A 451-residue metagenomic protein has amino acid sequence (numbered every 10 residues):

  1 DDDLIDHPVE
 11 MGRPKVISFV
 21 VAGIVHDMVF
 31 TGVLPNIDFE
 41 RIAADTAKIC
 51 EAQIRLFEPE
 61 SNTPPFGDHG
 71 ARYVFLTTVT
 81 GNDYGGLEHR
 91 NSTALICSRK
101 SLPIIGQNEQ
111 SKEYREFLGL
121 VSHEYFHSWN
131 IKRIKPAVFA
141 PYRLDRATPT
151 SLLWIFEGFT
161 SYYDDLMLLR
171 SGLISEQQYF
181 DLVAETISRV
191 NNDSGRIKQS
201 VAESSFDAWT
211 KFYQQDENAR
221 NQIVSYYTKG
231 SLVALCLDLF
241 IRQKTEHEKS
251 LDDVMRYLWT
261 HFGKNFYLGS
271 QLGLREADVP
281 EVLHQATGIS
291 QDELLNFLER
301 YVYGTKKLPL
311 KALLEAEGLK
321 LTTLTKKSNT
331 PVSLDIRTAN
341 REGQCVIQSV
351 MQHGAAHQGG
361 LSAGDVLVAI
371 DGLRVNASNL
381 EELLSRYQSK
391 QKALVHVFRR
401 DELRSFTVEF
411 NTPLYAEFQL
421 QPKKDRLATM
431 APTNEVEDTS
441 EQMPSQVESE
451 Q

Functional and structural regions predicted by a protein language model:
D1-F19, K48-E51: Intrinsically disordered, low-complexity linkers and stems that provide flexible hinges in membrane-associated
S18-L153: Juxtacatalytic substrate-recognition/specificity segment
P35, F39-A47, Q110-G119, P149 (+7 more regions): Solvent-exposed, acidic/flexible segments
R55-H69, K135-A137, R170-E176, R242-K249 (+2 more regions): Surface-exposed helix-capping loop/turn segments at secondary-structure junctions
T93-K100, R133-I134, D145-R196: Post-HExxH zinc-binding segment in Zn-dependent metallohydrolases
D164-D165, I174-Q451: C-terminal recognition in membrane/secretory proteostasis and scaffolding
